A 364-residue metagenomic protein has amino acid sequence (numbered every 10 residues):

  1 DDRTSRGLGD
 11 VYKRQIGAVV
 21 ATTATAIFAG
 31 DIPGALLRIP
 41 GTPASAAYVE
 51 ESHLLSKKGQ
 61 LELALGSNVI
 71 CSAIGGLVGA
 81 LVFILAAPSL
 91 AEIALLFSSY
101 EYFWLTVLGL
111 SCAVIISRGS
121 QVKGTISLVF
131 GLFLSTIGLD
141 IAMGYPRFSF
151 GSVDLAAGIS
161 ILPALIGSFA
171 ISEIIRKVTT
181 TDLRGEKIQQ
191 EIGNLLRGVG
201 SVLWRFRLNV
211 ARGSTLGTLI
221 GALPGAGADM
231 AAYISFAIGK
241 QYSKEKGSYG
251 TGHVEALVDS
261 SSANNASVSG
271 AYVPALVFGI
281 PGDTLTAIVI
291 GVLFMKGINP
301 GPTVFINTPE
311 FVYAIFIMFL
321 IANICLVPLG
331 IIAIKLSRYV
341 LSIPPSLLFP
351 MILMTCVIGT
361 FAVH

Functional and structural regions predicted by a protein language model:
D2-Y12: Single conserved hydrophobic/aromatic residue that forms the stacking wall/gate of nucleotide- or nucleobase-binding
S5, G17, A21-P33, S67-G75 (+20 more regions): Alpha-helical transmembrane segments in multi-pass membrane proteins
I16-G17, L54-C71, K244-A256, A287: Membrane-interface alpha-helices at helix entry/exit sites of multi-pass transporters
G30-G34, T42-L55, A232-A237, A271: Short helical (or helix-break) motifs at transmembrane helix termini and adjacent helical loops in multi-pass membrane
A47-K58, E92-L95, S201, R205 (+4 more regions): Short amphipathic alpha-helical coupling elements at transmembrane boundaries
G66-T179, M295-H364: Membrane-embedded alpha-helical modules
A142, I174-V210, Q241-V254: Intrinsically disordered, low-complexity non-transmembrane regions of multi-pass membrane transporters
R197-T215, V254-V258, P309-A314, I343: Membrane-water interface at loop-to-transmembrane-helix junctions
